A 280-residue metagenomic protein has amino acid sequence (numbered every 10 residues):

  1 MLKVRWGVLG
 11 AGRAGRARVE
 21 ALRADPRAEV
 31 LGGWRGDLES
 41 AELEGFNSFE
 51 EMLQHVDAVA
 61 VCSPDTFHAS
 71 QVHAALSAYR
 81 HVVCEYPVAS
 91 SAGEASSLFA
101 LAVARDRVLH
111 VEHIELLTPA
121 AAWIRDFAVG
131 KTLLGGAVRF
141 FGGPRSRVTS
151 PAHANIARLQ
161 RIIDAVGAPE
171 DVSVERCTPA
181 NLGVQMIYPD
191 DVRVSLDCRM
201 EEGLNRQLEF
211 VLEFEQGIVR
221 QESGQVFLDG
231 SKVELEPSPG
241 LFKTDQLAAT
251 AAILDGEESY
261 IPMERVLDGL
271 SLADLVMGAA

Functional and structural regions predicted by a protein language model:
M1-E42: N-terminal Rossmann-like dinucleotide-binding module
V8, E51, A58-V61, R107-V108 (+2 more regions): C-terminal helix-rich "cap/oligomerization" subdomain common to oxidoreductases
L38, E42-L101: Beta-loop-alpha module in the N-terminal Rossmann-like domain of NAD(P)-dependent dehydrogenases, especially those
A78-R80, A104-V108, D191-V192: A short helix->loop->beta-strand "cap" motif at the edges of active sites that frequently abuts
C84, L109-V111, Q221: Hydrophobic residues in well-ordered beta-strands that form the structural core
A89-S146: A contiguous active-site-proximal alpha/beta segment in oxidoreductase catalytic domains
E112-P119, F140-V172, D245, V266: Mid-domain beta-loop-alpha active-site segment that forms a flexible, acidic cofactor/metal-binding surface
H153-Q225, L247-E257, D274: Contiguous beta-strand/loop segments that form the cofactor/metal-binding neighborhood of enzyme cores
